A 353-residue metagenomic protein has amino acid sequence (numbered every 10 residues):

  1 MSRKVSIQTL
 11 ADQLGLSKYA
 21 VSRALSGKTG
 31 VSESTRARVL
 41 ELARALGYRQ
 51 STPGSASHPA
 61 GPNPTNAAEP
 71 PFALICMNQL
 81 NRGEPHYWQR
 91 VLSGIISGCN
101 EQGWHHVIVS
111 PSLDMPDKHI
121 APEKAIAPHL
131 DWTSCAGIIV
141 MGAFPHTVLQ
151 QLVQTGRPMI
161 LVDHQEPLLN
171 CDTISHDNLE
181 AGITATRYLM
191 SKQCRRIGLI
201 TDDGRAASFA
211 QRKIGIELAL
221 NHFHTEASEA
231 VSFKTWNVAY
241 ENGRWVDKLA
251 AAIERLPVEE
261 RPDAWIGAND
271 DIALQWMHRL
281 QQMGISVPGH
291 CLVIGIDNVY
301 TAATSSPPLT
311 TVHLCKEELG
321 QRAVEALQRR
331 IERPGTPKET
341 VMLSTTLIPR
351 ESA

Functional and structural regions predicted by a protein language model:
M1-P62: N-terminal helix-turn-helix DNA-binding module of bacterial transcription factors
M1-S2, P64-R187, A264, D271: Alpha-helical recognition/docking segments in bacterial nutrient-uptake and carbohydrate-utilization systems
D12, L130-D131, M190-Q193, V258: Non-catalytic positions within long, well-ordered alpha-helices that form the structural scaffold/packing of enzyme
S17, R49, P70, A136 (+2 more regions): Short acidic/polar active-site loop segments enriched in Thr and Asp
N78-R90, V109-I120, I174-T184, I200-A252 (+4 more regions): Hinge/beta->alpha junction and helix N-cap segments in small-molecule ligand-binding domains
R196, A227-V231, I285-L292: Short acidic capping loops at alpha-helix termini that bridge into adjacent secondary structure
I253-A353: Flexible loop/turn connectors
